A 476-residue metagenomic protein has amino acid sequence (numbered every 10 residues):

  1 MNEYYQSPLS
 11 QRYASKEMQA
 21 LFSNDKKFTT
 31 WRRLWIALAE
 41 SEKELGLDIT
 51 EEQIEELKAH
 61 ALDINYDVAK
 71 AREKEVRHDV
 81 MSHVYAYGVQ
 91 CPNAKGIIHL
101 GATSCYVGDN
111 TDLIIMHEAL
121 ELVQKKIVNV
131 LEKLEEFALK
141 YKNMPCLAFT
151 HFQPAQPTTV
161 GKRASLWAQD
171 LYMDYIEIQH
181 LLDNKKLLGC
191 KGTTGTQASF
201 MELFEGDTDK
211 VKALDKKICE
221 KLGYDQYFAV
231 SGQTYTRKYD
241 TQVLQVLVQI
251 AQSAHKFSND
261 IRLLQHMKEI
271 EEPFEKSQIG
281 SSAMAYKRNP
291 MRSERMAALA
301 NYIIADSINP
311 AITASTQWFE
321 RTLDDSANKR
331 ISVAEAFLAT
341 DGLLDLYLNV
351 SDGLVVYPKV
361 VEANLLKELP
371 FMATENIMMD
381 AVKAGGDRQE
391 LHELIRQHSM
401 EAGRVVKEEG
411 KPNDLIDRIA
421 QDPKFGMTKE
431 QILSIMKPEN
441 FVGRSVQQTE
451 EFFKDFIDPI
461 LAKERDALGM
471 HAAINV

Functional and structural regions predicted by a protein language model:
M1-A198, G206-K217, G280-S281, M291-R295 (+4 more regions): A helix-coil-helix interface module used to build multimeric assemblies and to scaffold catalytic/cofactor sites
Y13-M18, I36, A61-D67, F274-I279 (+5 more regions): Short acidic (Asp/Glu) and glycine-rich catalytic loops that position anionic groups and cofactors
Q19-S23, V68-K70, Q278-A298, E320-E335 (+4 more regions): Short beta-alpha connecting loops at secondary-structure transitions that line or flank enzyme active sites
L34-A39, G101, L134, L247 (+5 more regions): Short alpha-helical scaffolding segments that buttress acidic/His motifs in well-ordered protein cores
E73, D112-Q124, L139, Q153-Q317 (+1 more regions): Charged, flexible cofactor/metal-binding loops and thiol motifs
E271, L394-E401: Active/binding-pocket-proximal capping segment
Y302-R388, L394: Long, amphipathic alpha-helical stalk/connector segments used for oligomerization, subunit docking, or mechanical
